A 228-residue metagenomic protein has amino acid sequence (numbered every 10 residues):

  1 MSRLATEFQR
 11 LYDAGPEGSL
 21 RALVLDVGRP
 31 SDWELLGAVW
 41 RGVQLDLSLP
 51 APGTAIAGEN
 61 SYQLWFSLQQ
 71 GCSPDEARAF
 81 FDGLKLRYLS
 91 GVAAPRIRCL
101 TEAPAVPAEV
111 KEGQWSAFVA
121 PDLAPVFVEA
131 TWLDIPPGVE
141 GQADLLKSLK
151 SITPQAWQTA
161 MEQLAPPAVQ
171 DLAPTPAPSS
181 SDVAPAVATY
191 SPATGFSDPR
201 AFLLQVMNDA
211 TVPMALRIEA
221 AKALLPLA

Functional and structural regions predicted by a protein language model:
M1-N60, S67-G83: Signature for HUH/AEP ssDNA processing cores
R3-E7, L35, G141-D144, A156-T159 (+2 more regions): Exposed alpha-helical structural elements
L11, S148, V206: Residues that form generic nucleotide/phosphate-binding pockets
G18-P30, C72-R78, D82-V187: DNA replication initiation modules
L25, T54, A105-A108, L203 (+1 more regions): Generic structural hydrophobic/aromatic packing signal, biased to beta-strands
S179-E219, L224: Charged, helical or coil segments that form electrostatic protein-protein
